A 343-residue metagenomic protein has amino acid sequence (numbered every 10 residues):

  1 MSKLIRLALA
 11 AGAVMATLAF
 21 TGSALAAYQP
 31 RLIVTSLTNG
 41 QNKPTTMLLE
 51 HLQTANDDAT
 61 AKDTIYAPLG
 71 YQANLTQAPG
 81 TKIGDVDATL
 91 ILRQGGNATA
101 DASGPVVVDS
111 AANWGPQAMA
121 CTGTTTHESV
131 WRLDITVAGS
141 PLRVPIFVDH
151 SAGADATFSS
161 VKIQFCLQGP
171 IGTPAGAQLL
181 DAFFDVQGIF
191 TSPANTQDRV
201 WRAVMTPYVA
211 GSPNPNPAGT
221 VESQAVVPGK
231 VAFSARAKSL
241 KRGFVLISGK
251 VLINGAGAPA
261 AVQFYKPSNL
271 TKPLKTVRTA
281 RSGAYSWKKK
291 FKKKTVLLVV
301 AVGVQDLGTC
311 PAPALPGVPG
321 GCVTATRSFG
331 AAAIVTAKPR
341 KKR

Functional and structural regions predicted by a protein language model:
M1-A11: Bacterial N-terminal signal peptides that target proteins for export
M15-A24: C-terminal segment of classical bacterial N-terminal signal peptides
L25-P228: Ser/Thr/Pro/Gly-rich, low-complexity intrinsically disordered stalk/linker tracts of secreted and surface-exposed
A67, V262-K266: Conserved aromatic beta-strand anchor motif in extracellular beta-sandwich/beta-rich domains
G84, G283-W287: Short strand-edge motifs at loop-to-beta-strand transitions and within beta-strands of extracellular beta-rich domains
A203-G211, K293-A331: Enriched for extracellular/lumenal, surface-exposed ectodomains of secreted and cell-surface proteins
V226-N254: Beta-strand-rich domain onsets/edges
P273-S282: Short, acidic Ser/Thr/Gly-rich low-complexity loop/linker segments typical of extracellular and cell-surface proteins
